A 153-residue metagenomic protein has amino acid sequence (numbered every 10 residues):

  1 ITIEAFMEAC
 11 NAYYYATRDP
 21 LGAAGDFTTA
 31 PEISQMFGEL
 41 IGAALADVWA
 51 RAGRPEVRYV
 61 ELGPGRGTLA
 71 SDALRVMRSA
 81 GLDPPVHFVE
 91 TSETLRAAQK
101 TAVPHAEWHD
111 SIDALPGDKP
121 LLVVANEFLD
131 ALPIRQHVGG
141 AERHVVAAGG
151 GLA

Functional and structural regions predicted by a protein language model:
I1-L62, R66-L121, H137: Rossmann-like AdoMet
E4-A5, D113-A153: Class I S-adenosyl-L-methionine
